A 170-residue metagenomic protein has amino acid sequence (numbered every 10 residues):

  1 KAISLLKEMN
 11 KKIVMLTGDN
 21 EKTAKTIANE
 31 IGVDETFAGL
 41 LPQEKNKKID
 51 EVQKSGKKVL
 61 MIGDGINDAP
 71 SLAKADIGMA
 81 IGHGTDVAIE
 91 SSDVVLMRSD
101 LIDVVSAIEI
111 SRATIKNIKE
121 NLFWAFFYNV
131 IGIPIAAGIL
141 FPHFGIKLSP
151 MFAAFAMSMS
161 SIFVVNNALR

Functional and structural regions predicted by a protein language model:
K1-E120: Conserved ATP-binding TGD loop and adjacent catalytic N/P-domain core of P-type ATPases
L5, K11, S92, M97-R170: Membrane-embedded transport module
